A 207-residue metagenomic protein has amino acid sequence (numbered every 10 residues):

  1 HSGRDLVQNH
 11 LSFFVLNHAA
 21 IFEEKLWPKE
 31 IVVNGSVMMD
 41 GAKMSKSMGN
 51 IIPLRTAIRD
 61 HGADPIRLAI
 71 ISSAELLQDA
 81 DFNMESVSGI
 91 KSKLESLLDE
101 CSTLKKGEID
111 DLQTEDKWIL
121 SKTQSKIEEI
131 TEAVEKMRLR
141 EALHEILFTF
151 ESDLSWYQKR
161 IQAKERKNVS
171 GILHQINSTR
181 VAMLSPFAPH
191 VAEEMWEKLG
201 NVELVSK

Functional and structural regions predicted by a protein language model:
H1-S2: Short histidine-centered catalytic/ligand-binding loop motif
D5-V15, A19-P28, T56-K207: Helix-rich, typically C-terminal accessory recognition domains appended to large enzymatic cores
K29-V33: Beta-strand segments within the central parallel beta-sheet cores of soluble alpha/beta enzyme folds
V37: Short aromatic-centered micro-motifs
M44-S45: Generic structural signal for well-ordered beta-strand positions
G49-N50: Residue-level structural signal for beta-strand termini and adjacent loop
